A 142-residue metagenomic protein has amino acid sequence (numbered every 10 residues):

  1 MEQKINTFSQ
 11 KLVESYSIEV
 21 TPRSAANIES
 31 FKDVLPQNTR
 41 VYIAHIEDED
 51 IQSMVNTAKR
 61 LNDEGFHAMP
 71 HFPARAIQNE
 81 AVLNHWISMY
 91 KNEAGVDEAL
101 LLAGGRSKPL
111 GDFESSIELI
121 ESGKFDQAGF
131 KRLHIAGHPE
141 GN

Functional and structural regions predicted by a protein language model:
E2-N142: Active-site beta->alpha loop and helix N-cap motifs at the rims of alpha/beta catalytic domains
